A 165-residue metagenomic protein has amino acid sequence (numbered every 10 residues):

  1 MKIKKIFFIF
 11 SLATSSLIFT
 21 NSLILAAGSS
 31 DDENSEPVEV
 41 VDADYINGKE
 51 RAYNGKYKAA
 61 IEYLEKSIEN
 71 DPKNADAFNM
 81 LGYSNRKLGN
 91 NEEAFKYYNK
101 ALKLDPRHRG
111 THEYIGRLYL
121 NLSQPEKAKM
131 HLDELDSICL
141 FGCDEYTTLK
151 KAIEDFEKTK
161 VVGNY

Functional and structural regions predicted by a protein language model:
I3, G28-V41, K129-Y165: Terminal, low-structured helical/coil segments at or just beyond the last alpha-helical repeat
E39-N70: Alpha-helical segment of the N-proximal tetratricopeptide repeat
V41, A75-D76, R109-G110, G142-C143: Helix-start (N-cap) detector for alpha-helical repeat units in TPR-like alpha-solenoids, especially tetratricopeptide
N70, L104, S137-F141: Structural marker of alpha-solenoid helical repeat scaffolds
M80, Y114, T148-A152: Canonical tetratricopeptide repeat
